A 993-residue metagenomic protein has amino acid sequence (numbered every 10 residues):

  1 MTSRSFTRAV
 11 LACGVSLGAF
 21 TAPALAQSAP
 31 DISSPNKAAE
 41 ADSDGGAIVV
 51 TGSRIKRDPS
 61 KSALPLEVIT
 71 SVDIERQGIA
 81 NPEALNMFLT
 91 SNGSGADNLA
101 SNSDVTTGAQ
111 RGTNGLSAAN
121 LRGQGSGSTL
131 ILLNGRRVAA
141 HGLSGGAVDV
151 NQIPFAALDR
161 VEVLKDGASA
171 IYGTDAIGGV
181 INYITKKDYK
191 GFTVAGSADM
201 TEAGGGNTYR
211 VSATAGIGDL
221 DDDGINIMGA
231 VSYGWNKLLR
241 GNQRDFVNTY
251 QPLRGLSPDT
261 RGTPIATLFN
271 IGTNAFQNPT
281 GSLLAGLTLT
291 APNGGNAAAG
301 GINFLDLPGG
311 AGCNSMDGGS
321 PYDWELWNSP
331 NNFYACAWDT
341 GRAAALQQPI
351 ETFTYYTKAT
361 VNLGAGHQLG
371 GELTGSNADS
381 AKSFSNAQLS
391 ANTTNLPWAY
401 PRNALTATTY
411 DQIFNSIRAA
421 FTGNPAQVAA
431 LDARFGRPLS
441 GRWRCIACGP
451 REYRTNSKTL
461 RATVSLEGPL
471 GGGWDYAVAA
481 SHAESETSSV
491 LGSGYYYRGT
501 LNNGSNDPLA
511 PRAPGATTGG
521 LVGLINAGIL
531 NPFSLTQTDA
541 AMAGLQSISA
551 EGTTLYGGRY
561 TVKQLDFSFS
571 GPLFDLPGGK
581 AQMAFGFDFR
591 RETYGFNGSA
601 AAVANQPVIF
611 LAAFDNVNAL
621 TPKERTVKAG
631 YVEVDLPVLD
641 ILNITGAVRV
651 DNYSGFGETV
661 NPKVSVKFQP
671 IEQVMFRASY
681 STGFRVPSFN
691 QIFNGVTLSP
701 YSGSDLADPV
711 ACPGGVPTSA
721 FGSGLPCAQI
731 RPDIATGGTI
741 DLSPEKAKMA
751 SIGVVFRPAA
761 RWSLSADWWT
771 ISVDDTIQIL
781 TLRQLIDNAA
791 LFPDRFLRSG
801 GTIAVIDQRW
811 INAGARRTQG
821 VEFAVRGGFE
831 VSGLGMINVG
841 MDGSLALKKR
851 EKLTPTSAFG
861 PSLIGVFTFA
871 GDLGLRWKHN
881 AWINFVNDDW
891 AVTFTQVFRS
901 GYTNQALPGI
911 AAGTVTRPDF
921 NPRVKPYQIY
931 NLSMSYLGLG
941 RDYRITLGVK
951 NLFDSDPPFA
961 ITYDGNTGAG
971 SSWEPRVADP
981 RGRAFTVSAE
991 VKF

Functional and structural regions predicted by a protein language model:
M1-T90, R122, S212, G216 (+2 more regions): N-terminal Sec signal peptide and the immediately downstream disordered periplasmic leader that contains the TonB box
P35-K37, M87-R137: Extracytoplasmic beta-strand/coil segments of soluble accessory domains associated with Gram-negative outer-membrane
L85-L89, S117-A119, D149-N151, D175-G196 (+1 more regions): N-terminal periplasmic accessory domains that precede and gate Gram-negative outer-membrane beta-barrel machines
R136-K165: Short acidic/polar hinge/loop motifs at secondary-structure boundaries that mediate gating or recognition
A140, D245-P252, F304, G309-I350 (+5 more regions): Surface-exposed, low-complexity loop segments enriched in small/polar and acidic residues
D188-G191, L220-I225, L363-G366, P469-Y476 (+8 more regions): Short loop/turn motifs that connect adjacent beta-strands in outer-membrane beta-barrel proteins
S763, W768-L907: Gram-negative outer-membrane beta-barrel transporters
L847, V897-I910, Y936-F993: C-terminal beta-signal and adjacent terminal beta-strands/loops of Gram-negative outer-membrane beta-barrel proteins
